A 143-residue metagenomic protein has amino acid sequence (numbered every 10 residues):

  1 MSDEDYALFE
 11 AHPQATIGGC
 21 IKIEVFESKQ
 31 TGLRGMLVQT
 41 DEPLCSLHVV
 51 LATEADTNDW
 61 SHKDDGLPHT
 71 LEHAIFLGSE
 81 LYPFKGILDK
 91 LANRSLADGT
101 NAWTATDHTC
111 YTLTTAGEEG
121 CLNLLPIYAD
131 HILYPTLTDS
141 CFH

Functional and structural regions predicted by a protein language model:
M1-L88, T112, P126: His/Glu-rich zincin catalytic helix
D64, H73-H143: Active-site-adjacent, His/Asp/Glu-enriched structural segments that form or flank metal-binding and acid/base networks
